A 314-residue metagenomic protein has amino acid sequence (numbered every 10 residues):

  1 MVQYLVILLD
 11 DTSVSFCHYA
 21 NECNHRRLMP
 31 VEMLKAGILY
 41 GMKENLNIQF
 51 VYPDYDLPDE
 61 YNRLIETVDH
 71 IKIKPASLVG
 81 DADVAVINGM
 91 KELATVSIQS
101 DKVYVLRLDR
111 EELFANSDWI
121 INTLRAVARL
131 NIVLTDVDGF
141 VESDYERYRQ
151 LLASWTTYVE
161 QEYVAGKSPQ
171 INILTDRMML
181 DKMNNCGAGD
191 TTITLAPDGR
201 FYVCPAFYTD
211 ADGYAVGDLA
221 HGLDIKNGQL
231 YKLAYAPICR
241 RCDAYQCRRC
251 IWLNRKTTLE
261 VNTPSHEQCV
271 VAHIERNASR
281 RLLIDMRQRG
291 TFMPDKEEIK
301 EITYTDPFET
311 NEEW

Functional and structural regions predicted by a protein language model:
M1-A82: Conserved alpha-helical substructure of the radical SAM core
V2-Y4, K43-N47, Q99-D101, R125-L130 (+1 more regions): A general structural motif
V6, P30-V31, A196, L259 (+1 more regions): Extracellular/mature segments of secreted proteins
S13-F16, N24, S77-G80, I87 (+4 more regions): Active-site pocket-lining/capping segments in soluble small-molecule metabolic enzymes
F50-Y52, I132, L195: Conserved beta-strand positions
P58-E162: Conserved AdoMet/S-adenosylmethionine-binding subsite of the radical SAM
R129, D138-A211: A C-terminal junction/extension of Radical SAM enzymes
Y208-W314: Flexible mid-to-C-terminal extensions adjoining Fe-S/redox cofactors in radical SAM and related proteins
